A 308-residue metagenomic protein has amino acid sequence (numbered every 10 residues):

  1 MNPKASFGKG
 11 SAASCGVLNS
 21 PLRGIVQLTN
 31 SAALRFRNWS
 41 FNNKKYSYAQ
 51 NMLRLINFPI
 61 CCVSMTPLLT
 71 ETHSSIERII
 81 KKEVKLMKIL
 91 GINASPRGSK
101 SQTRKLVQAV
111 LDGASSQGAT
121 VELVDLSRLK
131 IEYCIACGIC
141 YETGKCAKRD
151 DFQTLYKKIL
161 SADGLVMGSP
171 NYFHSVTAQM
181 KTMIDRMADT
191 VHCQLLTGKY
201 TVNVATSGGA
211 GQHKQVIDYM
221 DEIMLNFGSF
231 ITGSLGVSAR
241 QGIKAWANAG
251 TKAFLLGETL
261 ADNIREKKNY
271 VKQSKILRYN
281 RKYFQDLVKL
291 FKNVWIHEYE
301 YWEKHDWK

Functional and structural regions predicted by a protein language model:
M1-A12: Extreme N-terminal basic, low-complexity initiation segments that serve as generic localization/processing leaders
C15, C61-C62: Cysteine-centered motifs
S20, S31-R35, V63, T72-H73: Short, low-complexity intrinsically disordered segments enriched in A/P/G/S/L with frequent Arg, especially at protein
Q27, Y46-Q50, H73: Low-complexity, intrinsically disordered or signal/transmembrane-proximal segments
I76-S169, H174-T182, A188-D189, T251-A261 (+1 more regions): N-terminal beta1-alpha1-beta2 submodule of the flavodoxin-like/Rossmannoid cofactor-binding fold
L196-L235: Short, glycine-/small-residue-rich phosphate/pyrophosphate-handling segment
